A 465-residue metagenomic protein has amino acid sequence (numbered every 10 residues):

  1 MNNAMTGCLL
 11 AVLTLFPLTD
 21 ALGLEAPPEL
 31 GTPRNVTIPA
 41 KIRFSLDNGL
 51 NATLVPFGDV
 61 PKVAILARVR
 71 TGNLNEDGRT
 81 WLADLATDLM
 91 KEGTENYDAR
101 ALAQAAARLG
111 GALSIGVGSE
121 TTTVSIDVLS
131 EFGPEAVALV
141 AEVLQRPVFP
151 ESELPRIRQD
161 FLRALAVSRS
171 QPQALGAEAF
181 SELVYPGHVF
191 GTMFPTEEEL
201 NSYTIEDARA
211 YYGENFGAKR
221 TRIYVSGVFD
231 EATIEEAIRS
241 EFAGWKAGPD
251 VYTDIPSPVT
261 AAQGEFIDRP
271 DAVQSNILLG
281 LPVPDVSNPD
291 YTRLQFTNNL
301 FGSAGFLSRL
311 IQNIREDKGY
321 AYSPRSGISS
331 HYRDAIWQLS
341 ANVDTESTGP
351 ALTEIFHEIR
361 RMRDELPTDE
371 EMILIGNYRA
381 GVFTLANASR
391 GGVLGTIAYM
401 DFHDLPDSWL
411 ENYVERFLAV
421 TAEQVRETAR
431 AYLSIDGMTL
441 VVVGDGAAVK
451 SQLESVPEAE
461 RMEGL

Functional and structural regions predicted by a protein language model:
G7-P17: Bacterial N-terminal signal peptides
L24-E29, F190, F194, A218 (+2 more regions): An aromatic/glycine/proline-enriched structural segment found at the starts of mature extracellular/organellar domains
E25-F44, E182-T221, V251-S257, F383 (+1 more regions): Histidine-acidic residue clusters that define the catalytic metal-binding segment of zinc metallopeptidase domains
E29, L102-Y211, A261, H357 (+2 more regions): Acidic/histidine-enriched segments that form metal/cofactor-coordinating and catalytic pocket/exosite environments
I65-D127, S170, T192-F194, A304-Y320: M16/MPP (pitrilysin/insulinase) zinc-metallopeptidase core fold and M16-derived inactive scaffolds
E92-N96, D127-R158, A304, S329-A386 (+2 more regions): M16/insulysin-pitrilysin zinc metalloprotease superfamily fold
D160-E178, P256, A261-S275, R315-A321 (+2 more regions): Short acidic/His-enriched helical or mixed secondary-structure segments at domain edges of catalytic enzymes and some
L278-P282, G302-V343, G464: A structural supersecondary motif
